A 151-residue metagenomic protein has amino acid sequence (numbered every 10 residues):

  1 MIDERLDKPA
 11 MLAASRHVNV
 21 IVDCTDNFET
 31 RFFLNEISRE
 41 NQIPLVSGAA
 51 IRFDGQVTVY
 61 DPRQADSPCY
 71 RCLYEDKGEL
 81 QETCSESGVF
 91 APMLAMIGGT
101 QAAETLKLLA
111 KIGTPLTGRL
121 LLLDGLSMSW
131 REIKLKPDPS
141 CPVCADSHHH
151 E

Functional and structural regions predicted by a protein language model:
I2-M11: Conserved SAM/SAH-binding loop
A10-E151: Glycine-rich phosphate/adenylate-binding loop
